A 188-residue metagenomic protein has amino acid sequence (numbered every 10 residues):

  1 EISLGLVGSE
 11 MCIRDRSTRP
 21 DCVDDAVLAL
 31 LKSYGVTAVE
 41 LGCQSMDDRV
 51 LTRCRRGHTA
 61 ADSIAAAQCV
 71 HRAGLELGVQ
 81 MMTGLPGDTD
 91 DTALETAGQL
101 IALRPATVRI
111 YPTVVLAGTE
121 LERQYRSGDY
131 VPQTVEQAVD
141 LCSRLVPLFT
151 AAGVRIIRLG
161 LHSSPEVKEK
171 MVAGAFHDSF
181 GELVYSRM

Functional and structural regions predicted by a protein language model:
E1-I13: Single conserved hydrophobic/aromatic residue that forms the stacking wall/gate of nucleotide- or nucleobase-binding
D15, C22, A26-Y34, A38 (+1 more regions): C-terminal scaffold of the Radical SAM
